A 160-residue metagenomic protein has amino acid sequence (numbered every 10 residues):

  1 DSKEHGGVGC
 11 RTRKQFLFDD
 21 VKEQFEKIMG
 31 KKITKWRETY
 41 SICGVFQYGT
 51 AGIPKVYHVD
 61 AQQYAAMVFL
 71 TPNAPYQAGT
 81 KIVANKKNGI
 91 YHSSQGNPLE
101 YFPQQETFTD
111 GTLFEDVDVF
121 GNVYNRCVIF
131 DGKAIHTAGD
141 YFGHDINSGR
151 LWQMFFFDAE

Functional and structural regions predicted by a protein language model:
D1-K55, G79, K86: Non-heme Fe(II)/2-oxoglutarate
G49-E160: Catalytic core of non-heme Fe(II) oxygenases with the double-stranded beta-helix
